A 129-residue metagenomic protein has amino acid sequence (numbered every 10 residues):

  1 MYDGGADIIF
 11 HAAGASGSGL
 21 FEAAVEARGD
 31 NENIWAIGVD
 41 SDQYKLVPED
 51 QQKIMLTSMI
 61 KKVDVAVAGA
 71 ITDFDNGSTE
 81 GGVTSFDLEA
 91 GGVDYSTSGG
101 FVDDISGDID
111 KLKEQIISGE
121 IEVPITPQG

Functional and structural regions predicted by a protein language model:
M1-G129: A residue-level marker of the well-folded mature domains of exported/periplasmic proteins
